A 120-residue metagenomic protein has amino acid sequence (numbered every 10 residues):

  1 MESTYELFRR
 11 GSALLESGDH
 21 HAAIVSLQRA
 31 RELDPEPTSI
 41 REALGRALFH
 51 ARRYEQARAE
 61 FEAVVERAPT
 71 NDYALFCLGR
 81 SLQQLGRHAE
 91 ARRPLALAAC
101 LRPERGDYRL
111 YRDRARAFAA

Functional and structural regions predicted by a protein language model:
M1-T4, R92-A120: Terminal, low-structured helical/coil segments at or just beyond the last alpha-helical repeat
E2-L33: Alpha-helical segment of the N-proximal tetratricopeptide repeat
S17-R29, A51-A63, L85-L97, A119-A120: Structural signature of tandem alpha-helical TPR/SEL1-like repeats, specifically the intra-repeat loop/turn
A59-Q84: Mid-chain, well-packed structural core segment of small domains
